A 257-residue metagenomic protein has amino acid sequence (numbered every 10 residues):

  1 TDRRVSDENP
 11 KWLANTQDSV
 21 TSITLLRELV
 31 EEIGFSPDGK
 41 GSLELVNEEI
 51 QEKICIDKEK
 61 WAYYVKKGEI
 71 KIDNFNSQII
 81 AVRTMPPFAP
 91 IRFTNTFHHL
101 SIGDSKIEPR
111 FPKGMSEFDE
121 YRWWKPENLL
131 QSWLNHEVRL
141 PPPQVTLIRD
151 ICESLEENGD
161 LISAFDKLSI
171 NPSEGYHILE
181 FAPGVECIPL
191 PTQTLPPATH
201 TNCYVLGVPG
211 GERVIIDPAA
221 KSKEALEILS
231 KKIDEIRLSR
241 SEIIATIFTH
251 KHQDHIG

Functional and structural regions predicted by a protein language model:
T1-C55, L134, V138: Conserved Nudix-box catalytic region and its N-terminal flanking loop in Nudix hydrolases and closely related
E49-E108: Active-site-adjacent beta-strand/loop module that shapes the phosphate/pyrophosphate-binding cleft
N74-A81, T94-G103, R110-V138: NUDIX/MutT-family hydrolases
S77-A81, A182-P191: Short Pro/Gly-enriched beta-strand edge/turn motifs at strand-loop
E156-I170: Amphipathic alpha-helical
V185-I236: Conserved beta-strand hairpin/beta-sheet module of binuclear metal-dependent hydrolase folds, prominently
A225-G257: Active-site metal-binding motif and surrounding structural segment of the metallo-beta-lactamase
